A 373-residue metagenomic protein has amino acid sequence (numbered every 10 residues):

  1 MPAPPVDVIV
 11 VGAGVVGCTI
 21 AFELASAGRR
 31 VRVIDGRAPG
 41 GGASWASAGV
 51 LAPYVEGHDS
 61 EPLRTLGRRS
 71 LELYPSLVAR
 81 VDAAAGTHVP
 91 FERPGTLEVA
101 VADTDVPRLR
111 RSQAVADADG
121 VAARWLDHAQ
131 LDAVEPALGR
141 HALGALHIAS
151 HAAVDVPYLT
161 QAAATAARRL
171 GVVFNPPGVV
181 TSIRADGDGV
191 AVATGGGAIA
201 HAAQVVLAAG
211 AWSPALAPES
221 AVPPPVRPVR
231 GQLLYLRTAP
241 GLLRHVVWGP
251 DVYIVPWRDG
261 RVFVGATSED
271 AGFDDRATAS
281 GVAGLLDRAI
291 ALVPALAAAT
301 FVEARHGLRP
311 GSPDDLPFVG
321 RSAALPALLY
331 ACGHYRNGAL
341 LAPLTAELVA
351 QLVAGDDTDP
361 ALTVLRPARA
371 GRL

Functional and structural regions predicted by a protein language model:
V6-V33: N-terminal Rossmann-like FAD-binding beta1-loop-alpha1 element of flavoenzymes
T19-A27, G36, G49-V50, T87-E92 (+2 more regions): Active-site substrate-recognition segment that forms the wall of the catalytic cavity or substrate channel
G49-Q130, V134, R288-I290: Dinucleotide-binding Rossmann-like beta1-alpha1 core, especially the glycine-rich loop that anchors the ADP
T87-A100, S112, D119, A123-L170 (+2 more regions): Helix-loop-beta segment of a Rossmann-like dinucleotide-binding subdomain
L146-Q204: Helical element adjacent to the flavin cofactor pocket in flavoenzyme catalytic cores
V156, A295-L373: C-terminal catalytic lobe of FAD-dependent flavoproteins
